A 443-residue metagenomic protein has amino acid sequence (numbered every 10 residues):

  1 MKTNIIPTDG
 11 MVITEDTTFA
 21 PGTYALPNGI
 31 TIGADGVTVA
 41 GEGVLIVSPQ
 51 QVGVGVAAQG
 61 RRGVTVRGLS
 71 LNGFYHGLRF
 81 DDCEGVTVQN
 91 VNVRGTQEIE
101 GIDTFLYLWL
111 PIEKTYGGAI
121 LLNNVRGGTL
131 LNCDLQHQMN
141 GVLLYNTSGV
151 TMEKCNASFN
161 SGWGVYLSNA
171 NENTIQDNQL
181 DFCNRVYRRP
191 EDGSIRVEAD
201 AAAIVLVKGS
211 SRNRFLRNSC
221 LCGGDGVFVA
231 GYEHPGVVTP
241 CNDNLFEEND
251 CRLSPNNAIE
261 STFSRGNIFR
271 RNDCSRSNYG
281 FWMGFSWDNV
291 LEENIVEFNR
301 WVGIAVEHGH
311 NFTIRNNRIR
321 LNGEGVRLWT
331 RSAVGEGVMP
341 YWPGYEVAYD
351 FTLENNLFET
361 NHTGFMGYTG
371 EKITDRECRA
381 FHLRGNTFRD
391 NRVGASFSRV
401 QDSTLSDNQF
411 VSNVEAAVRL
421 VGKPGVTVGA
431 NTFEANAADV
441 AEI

Functional and structural regions predicted by a protein language model:
M1-T31, R67, Q89, R94-I112 (+2 more regions): Extracellular "leader-to-stem" segments immediately downstream of a signal peptide or signal-anchor in secreted/lumenal
I6-T14, A25-T38, V47-R67, L71-T87 (+3 more regions): Extracellular beta-strand-rich solenoid/capping regions of secreted or surface-exposed proteins that bind or remodel
G10, D16, T23, G29 (+28 more regions): Detector for repetitive beta-architecture
P21-A34, G68-R94, K154-C183, D200-G223 (+1 more regions): Generic detector of contiguous secondary-structure segments
V47-A57, G77, Q89-N123, G128-N132 (+13 more regions): Acidic/polar low-complexity surface segments
E359-T360, M366-A430: Ankyrin-repeat and related helical/solenoid repeat scaffolds used for protein-protein interactions
